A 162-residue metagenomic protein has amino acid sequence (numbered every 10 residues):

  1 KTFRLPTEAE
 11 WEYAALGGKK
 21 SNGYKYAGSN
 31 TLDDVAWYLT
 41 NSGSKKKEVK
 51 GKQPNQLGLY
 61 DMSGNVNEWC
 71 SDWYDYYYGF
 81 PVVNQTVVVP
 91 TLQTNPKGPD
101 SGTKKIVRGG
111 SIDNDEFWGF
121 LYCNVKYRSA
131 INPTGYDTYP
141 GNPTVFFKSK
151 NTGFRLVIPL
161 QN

Functional and structural regions predicted by a protein language model:
K1-D34, W69: Short, well-ordered surface patches within globular domains
A15, A27, A36-L39, V49-G51 (+4 more regions): Residue-level detector of conserved, well-ordered beta-strand and adjacent loop positions that form binding/recognition
G17-S21, G43, D72-D75, I112-N114 (+1 more regions): Acidic glycine-/aspartate-rich tracts in secreted/extracellular proteins
K20-Y26, V82-V89: Cytochrome P450 catalytic domain signature, combining two hallmark sequence patches
D34-S63, G98: Short, well-ordered junction/capping motifs at the entry into regular secondary structure
Q53-N55, V89-N162: Disulfide-stabilized, aromatic/cysteine-rich ligand-recognition loop
C70-N84: Cytochrome P450 core scaffold surrounding the K-helix E-X-X-R motif and the conserved "meander" helix-loop region
